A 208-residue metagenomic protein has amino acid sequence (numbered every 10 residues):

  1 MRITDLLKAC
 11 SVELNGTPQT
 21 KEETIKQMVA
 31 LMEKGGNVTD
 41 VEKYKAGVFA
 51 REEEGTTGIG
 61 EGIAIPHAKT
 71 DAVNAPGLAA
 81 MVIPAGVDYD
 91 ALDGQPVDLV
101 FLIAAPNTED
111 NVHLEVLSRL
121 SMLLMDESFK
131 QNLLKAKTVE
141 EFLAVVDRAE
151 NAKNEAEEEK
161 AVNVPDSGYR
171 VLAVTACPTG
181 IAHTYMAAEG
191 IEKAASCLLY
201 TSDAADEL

Functional and structural regions predicted by a protein language model:
M1-S202: Cytosolic covalent-transfer regions centered on His/Cys nucleophiles that carry phosphoryl or persulfide groups
D203-L208: A short, hydrophobic C-terminal helix/tail in secreted or cell-surface proteins
